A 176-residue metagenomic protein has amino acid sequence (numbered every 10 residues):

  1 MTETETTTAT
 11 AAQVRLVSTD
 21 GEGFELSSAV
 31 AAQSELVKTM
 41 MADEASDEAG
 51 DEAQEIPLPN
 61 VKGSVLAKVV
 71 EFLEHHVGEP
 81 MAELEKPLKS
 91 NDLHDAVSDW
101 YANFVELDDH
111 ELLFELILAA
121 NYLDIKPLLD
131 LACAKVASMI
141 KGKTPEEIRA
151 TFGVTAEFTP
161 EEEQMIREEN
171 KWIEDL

Functional and structural regions predicted by a protein language model:
T2-K126: Canonical BTB/POZ domain core
E85-L176: BTB/POZ-protein C-terminal extensions
